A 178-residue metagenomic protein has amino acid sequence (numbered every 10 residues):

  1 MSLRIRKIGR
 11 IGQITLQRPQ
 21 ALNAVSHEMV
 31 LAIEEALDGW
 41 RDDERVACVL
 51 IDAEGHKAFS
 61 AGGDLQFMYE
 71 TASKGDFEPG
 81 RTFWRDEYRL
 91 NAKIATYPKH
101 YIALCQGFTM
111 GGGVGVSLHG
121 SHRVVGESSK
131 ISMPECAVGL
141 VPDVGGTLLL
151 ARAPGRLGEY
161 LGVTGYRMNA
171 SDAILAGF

Functional and structural regions predicted by a protein language model:
M1-D52, A92-K93: Conserved CoA-thioester-binding segment of acyl-CoA-metabolizing enzymes
I51, D64, V116-S117, D172-A173: Hydrophobic/aromatic residues within transmembrane alpha-helices of multi-pass small-molecule transporters
A53-R89, A137-G139: Glycine- (often His-adjacent) and acidic-residue-rich active-site loop that binds/positions the CoA thioester
L65-S73, H119-G126, T147, A153: A glycine- and small-aliphatic-rich helix-loop capping segment at beta-alpha/alpha-beta transitions that lines
I94-V138, A170: Glycine-rich beta-to-alpha active-site loop
H122, G145-L148, R152-F178: Contiguous mid-protein beta-loop-alpha structural module that forms a pocket-lining wall or clamp of enzyme active
